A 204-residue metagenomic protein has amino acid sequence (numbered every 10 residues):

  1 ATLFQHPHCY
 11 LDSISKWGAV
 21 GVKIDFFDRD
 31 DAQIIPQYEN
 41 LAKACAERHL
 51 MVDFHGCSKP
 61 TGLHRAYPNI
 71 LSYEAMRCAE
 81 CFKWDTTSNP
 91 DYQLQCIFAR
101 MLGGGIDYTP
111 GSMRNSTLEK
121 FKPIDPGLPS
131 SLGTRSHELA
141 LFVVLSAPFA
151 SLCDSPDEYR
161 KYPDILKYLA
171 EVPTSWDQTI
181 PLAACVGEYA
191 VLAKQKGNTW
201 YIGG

Functional and structural regions predicted by a protein language model:
A1-T134: Aromatic- and carboxylate-enriched substrate-binding clefts and catalytic-loop regions of carbohydrate-active enzymes
L3-Q5, L182-G187: A general structural motif
E47, L145-S146, K196-N198: Short, well-ordered loop/turn elements at secondary-structure boundaries
V52, V144, I202: Hydrophobic, well-ordered secondary-structure elements that form the walls of internal hydrophobic environments
G127-L128, W176, V186-A190: Glycine-rich, charged/polar anion/phosphate-binding loops that engage phosphate groups from diverse ligands
S136-C185: Catalytic cores of secreted or luminal carbohydrate-active enzymes
V186-G204: Carbohydrate-binding surface patches
